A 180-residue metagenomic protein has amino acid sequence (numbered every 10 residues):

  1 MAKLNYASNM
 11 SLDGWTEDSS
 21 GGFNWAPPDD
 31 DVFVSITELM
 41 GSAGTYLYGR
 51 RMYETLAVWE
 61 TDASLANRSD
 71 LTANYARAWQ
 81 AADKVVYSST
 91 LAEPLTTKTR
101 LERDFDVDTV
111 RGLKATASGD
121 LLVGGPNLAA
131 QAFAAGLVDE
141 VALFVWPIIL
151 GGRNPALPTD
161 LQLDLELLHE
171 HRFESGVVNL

Functional and structural regions predicted by a protein language model:
M1-L180: Enzymes that bind and transform nitrogen-containing heteroaromatic metabolites
